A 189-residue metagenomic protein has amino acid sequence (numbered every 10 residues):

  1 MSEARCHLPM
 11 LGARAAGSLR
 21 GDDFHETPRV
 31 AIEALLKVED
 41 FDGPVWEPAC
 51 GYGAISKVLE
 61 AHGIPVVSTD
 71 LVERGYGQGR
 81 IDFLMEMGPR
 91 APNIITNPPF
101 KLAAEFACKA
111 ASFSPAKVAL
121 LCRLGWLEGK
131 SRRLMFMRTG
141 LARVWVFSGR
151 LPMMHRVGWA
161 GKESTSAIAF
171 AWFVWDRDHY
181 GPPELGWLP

Functional and structural regions predicted by a protein language model:
M1-P189: Class I S-adenosyl-L-methionine-dependent methyltransferase catalytic core
